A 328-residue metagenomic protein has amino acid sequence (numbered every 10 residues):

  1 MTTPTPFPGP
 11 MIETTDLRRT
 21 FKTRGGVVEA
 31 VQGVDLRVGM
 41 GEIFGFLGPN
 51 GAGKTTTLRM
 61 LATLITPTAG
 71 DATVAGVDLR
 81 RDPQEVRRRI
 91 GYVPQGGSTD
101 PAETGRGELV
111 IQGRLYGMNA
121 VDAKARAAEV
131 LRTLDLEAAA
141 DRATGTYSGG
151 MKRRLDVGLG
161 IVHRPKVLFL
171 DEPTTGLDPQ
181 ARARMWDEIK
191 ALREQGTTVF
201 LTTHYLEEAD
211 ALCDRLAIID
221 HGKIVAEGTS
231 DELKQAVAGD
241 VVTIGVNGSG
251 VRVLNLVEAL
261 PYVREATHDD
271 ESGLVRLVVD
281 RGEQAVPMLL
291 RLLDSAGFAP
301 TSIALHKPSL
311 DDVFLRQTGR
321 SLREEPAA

Functional and structural regions predicted by a protein language model:
M1-T20, R320-A328: ABC-family P-loop ATPase nucleotide-binding domain
T3, Y262-A328: Non-catalytic connector elements of ABC transporters
G9-T14, R19-H221, V225-A226: ABC transporter nucleotide-binding domains
R19, L36, I244-V246, L277-V279 (+1 more regions): Preference for bulky hydrophobic residues occupying beta-strand positions in well-ordered beta-sheet regions
D71, T104, A143, V241 (+2 more regions): Residues at or immediately flanking beta-strands
R87, L131, K234, L290 (+1 more regions): Conserved protein kinase catalytic domain
D187-D280: ABC transporter nucleotide-binding domain
